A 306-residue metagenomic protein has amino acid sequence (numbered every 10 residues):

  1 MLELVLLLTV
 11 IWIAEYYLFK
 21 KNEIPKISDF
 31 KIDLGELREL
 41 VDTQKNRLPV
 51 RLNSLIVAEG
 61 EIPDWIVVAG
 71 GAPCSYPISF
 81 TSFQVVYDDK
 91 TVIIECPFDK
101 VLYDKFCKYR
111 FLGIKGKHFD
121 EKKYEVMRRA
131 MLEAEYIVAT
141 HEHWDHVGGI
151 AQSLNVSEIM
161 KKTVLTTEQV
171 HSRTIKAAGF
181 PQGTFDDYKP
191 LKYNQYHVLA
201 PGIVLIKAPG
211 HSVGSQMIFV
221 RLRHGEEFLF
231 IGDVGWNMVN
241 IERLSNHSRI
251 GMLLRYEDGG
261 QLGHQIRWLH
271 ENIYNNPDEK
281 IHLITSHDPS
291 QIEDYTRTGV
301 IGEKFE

Functional and structural regions predicted by a protein language model:
L2-V126, A130-E133, E226-D233, E242 (+4 more regions): Metallo-beta-lactamase
R38-Q44, K122-E133, S157-K207, L254-E279: Metallo-beta-lactamase
T81, Y193, V204, G214-Q216: Residue-level marker for the onset of beta-strands and adjacent loop->beta junctions in well-ordered domains
E95-V101, K162-L165, Q169-V170, A200 (+1 more regions): Conserved catalytic scaffold of divalent metal-dependent phosphoesterases
D99-K100, K207, S215-P289: Metallo-beta-lactamase
Y109-T163: Active-site metal-binding motif and surrounding structural segment of the metallo-beta-lactamase
I137-V147, A208-G214, S286-P289: Histidine-centered catalytic micro-motifs
I150-A178, N240-I241, D278-E306: C-terminal/domain-terminus segments
